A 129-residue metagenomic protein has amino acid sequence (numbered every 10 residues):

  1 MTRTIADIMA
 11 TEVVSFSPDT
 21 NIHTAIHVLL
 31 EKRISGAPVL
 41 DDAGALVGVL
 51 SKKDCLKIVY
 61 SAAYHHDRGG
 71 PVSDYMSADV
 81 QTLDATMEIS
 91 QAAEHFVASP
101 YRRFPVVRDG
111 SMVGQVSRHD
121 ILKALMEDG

Functional and structural regions predicted by a protein language model:
M1-E12, S51-T82, T86-V97, M112 (+1 more regions): Tandem CBS (Bateman) regulatory domains
T2-I8, N21-I26, V39-G48, V72: Short charge-dense sequence patches
S15, D19, A45, A62-H66: A generic helix-loop boundary/linker signal
F16-R33, L40, L83-P100, V106-V107 (+2 more regions): The conserved cystathionine-beta-synthase
L29, A37-K53, F96, F104-D120: A glycine-centered beta-loop-beta connector
